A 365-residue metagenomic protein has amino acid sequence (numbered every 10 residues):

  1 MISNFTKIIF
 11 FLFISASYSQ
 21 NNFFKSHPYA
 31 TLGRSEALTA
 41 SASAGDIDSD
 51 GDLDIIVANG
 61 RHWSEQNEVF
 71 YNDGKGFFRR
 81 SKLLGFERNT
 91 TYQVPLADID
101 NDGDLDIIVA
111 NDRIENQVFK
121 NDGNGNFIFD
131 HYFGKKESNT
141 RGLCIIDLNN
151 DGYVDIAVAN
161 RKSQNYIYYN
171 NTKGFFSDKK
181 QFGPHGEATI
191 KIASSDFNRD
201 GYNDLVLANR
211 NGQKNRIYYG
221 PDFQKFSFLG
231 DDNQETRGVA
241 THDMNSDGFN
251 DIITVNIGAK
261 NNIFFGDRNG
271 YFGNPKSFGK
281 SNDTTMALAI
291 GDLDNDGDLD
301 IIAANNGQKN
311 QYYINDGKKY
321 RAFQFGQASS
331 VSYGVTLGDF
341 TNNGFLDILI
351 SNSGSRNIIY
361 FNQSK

Functional and structural regions predicted by a protein language model:
I2-F11: Sec-dependent signal peptide recognition, specifically the positively charged N-region followed immediately by
F11-S19: Hydrophobic h-region of N-terminal signal peptides that target proteins for export in Gram-negative bacteria
S19-A37, Y71-N89, K120-S138, Y169-E187 (+4 more regions): Blade-edge motifs of beta-propeller repeat domains
G33-G60: Beta-strand-rich domains and repeat architectures in extracellular enzymes and scaffolds, especially beta-propellers
A40-S49, Y92-N101, K120, R141-N150 (+4 more regions): Beta-propeller blade termini
I55-G60, I107-N111, I156-A159, L205-N209 (+3 more regions): Hydrophobic beta-strand segments that make up the repeating blades of beta-propeller and related beta-repeat
G60-S64, I114-E115, S163-Q164, N211-Q213 (+3 more regions): Short glycine/acidic-enriched loop and turn motifs that connect beta-strands
Y333-K365: Blade-level signature of beta-propeller repeat domains, shared across WD40, Kelch, NHL, RCC1 and BNR/Asp-box propellers
